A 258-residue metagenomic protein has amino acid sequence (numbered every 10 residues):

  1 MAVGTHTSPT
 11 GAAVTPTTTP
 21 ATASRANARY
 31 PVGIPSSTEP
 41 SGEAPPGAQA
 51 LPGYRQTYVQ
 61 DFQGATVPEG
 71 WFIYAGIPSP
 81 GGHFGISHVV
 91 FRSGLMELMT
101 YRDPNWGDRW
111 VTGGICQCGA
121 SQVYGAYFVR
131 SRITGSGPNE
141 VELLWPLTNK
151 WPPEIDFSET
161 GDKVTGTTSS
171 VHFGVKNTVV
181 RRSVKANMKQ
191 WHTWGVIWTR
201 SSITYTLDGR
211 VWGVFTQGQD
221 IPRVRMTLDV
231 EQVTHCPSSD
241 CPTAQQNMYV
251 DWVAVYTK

Functional and structural regions predicted by a protein language model:
M1-A13, T18: Secretory targeting and sorting signals
G4, V14, S24-K258: GH16 jelly-roll
